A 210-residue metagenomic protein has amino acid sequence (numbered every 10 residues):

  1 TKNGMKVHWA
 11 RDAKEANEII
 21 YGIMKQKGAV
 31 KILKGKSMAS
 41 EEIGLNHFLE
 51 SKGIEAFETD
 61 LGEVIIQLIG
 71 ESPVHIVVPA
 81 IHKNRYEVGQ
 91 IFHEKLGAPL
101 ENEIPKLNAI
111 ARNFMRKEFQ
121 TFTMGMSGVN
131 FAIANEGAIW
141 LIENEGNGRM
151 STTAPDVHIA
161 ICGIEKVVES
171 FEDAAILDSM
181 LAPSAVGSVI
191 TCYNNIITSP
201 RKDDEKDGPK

Functional and structural regions predicted by a protein language model:
T1-K210: The feature marks the mature, well-folded catalytic cores of soluble enzymes
